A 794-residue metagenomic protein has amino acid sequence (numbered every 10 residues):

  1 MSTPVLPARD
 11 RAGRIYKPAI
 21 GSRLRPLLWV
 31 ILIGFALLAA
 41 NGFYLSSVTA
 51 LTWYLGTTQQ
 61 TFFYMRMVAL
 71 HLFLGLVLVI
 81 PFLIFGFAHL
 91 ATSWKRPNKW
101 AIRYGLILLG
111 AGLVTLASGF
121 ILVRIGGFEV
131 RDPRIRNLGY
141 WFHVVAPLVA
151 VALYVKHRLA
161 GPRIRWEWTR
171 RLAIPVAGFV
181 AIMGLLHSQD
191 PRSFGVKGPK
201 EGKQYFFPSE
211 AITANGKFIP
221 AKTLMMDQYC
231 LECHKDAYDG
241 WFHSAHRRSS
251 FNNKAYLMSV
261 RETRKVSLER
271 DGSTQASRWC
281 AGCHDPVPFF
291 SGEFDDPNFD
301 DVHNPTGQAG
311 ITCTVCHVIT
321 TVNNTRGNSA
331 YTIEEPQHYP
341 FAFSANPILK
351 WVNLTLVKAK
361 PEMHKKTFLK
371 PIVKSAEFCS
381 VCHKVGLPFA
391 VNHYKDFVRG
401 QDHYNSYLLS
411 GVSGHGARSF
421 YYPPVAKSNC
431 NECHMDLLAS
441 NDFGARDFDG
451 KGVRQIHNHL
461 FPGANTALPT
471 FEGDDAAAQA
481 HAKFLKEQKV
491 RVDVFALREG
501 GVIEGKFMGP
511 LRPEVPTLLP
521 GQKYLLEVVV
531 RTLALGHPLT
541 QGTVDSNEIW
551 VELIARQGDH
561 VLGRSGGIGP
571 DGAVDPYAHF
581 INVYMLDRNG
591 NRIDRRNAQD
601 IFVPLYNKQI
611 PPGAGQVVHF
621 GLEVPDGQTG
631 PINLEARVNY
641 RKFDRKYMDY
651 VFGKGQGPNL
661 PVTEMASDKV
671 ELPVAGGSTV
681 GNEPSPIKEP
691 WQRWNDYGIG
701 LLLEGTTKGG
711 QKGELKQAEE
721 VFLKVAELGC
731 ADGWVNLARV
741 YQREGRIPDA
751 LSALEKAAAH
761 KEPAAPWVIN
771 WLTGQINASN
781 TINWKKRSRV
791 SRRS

Functional and structural regions predicted by a protein language model:
S2-G202: Membrane-embedded alpha-helical bundles that constitute the cytochrome b-like, heme-associated redox core of multi-pass
P4-R14, I164-V176, I182, L186-A221 (+7 more regions): Primarily the internal scaffold of c-type cytochrome electron-transfer domains, especially repeated/multiheme c-type
L78-L90, K95-F142, T274-R278, G282-P340: Membrane-interface helix-loop-helix modules in multi-pass inner-membrane proteins
Q692, D732, A764-N770: Start-of-helix register in tetratricopeptide repeats
I699, T706, R739, T773-I776: Residue-level recognition of tetratricopeptide repeat
T706-K724, R743-K756, K761, N780-R793: Structural signature of tandem alpha-helical TPR/SEL1-like repeats, specifically the intra-repeat loop/turn
E720-V740: Short, charge-rich amphipathic alpha-helical segments embedded in non-transmembrane helical bundles/solenoids
G729-C730, K761-A764, A778: Short helix-capping/linker turns of helical repeat alpha-solenoids
